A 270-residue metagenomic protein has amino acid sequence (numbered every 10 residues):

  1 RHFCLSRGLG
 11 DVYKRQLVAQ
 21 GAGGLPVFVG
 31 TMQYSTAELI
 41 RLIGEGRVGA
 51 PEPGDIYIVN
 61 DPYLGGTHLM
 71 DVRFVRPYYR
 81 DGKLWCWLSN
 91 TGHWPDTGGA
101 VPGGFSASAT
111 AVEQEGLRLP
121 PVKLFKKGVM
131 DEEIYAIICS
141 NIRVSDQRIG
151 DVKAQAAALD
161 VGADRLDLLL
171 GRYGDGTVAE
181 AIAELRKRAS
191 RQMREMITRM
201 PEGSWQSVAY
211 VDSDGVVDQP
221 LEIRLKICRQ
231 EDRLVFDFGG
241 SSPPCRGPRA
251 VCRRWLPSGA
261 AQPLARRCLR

Functional and structural regions predicted by a protein language model:
R1, R118-M193: N-terminal leader/propeptide and maturation segments of large enzyme subunits in energy/redox metabolism and hydrolases
H2-L9, Y13: Single conserved hydrophobic/aromatic residue that forms the stacking wall/gate of nucleotide- or nucleobase-binding
A19-Q20, Q33-D61: Regulatory sensory and allosteric helical modules in signal-transduction proteins and certain transcription factors
P26-L39, P95-G104: A short, polar/charged loop-to-alpha-helix boundary motif
Y34, R76, L225-I227, P243-R270: Alpha-helical support elements that line or immediately flank enzyme active sites and cofactor-binding pockets
D71-D81, S89, I227-C228: A short, hydrophobic, proline-anchored segment that marks a local hinge/packing element in signaling and regulatory
L84-N141, P244-G247, R254: Gly/Pro-rich active-site capping loops and adjacent beta-alpha segments that organize cofactor/substrate pockets
D164-P243: Accessory "access/gating" subregions that flank catalytic or transport cores
